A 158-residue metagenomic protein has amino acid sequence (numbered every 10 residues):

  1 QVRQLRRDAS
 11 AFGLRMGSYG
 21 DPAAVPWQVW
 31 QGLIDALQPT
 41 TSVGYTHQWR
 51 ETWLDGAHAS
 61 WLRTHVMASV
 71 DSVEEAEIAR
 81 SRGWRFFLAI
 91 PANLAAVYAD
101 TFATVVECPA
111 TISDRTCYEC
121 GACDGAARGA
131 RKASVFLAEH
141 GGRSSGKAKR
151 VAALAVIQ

Functional and structural regions predicted by a protein language model:
Q1-Q158: Class I S-adenosyl-L-methionine
